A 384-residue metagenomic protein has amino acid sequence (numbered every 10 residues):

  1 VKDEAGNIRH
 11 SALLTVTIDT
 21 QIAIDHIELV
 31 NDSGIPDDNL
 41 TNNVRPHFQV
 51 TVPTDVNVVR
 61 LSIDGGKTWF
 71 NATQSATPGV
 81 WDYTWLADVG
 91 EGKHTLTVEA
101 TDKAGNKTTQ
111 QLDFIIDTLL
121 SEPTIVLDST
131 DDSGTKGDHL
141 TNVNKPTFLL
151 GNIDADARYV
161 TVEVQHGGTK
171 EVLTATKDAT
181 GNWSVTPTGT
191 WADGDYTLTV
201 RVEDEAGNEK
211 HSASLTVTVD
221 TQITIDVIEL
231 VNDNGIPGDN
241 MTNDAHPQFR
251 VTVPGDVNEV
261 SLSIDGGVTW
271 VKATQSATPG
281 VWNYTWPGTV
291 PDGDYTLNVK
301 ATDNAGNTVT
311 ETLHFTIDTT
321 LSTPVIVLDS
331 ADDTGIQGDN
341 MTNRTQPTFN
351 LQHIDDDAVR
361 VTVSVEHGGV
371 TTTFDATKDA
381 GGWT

Functional and structural regions predicted by a protein language model:
V1-D3, A100, V202, A301: Conserved structural position at the C-terminal beta-strand of extracellular beta-sandwich adhesion modules
D3, H10-D32, T108-D128, A213-D233 (+1 more regions): Flexible, low-complexity linkers/stalks enriched in Thr/Pro that connect modular domains
G34-V44, S133-N144, G235-A245, T334-T345: Short, solvent-exposed loop/linker segments at the N-terminal edge of repeated beta-sheet extracellular domains
P46-V52, P146-I153, P247-V253, P347-H353: Aromatic/hydrophobic beta-strand junction motif of beta-rich domains
V52-N57, I153-R158, V253-N258, I354-V359: Short proline/glycine-enriched turn/loop motifs at strand-loop junctions of beta-rich domains
W85-K93, P187-D195, W286-D294: Surface-exposed, short loops/turns at beta-strand junctions within beta-sandwich domains
